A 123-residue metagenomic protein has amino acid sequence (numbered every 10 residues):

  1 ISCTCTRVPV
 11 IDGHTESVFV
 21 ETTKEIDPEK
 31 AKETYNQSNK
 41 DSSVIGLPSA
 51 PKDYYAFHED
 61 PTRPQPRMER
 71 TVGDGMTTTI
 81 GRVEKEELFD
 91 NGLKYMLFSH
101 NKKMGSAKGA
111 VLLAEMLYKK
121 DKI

Functional and structural regions predicted by a protein language model:
I1-N91: C-terminal substrate-binding/catalytic lobe of Rossmann-fold NAD(P)-dependent oxidoreductases
G92-I123: Generic C-terminus detector
